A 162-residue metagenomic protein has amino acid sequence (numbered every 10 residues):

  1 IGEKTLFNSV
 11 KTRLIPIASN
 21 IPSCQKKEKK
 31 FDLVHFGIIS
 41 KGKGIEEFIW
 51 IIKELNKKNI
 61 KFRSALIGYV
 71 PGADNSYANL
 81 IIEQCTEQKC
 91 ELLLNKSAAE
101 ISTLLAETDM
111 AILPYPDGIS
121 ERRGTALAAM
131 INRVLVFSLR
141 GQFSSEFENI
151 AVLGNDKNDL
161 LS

Functional and structural regions predicted by a protein language model:
I1-T12: A short, active-site helix/loop in glycosyltransferases that binds the activated sugar's phosphate group
K11-C24, Y69: Short beta-strand->alpha-helix junction loop in the catalytic core of nucleotide-activated group-transfer enzymes
K26-K43, I49-I52: Conserved donor-binding/catalytic core segment of Leloir-type glycosyltransferases
L33, F48-I51, S64, A129 (+1 more regions): A structural motif in glycosyltransferase catalytic domains
F36-K41, V70-G72, K96: Short donor-sugar binding/catalytic loops of nucleotide-sugar-dependent glycosyltransferases, especially enzymes
G68, A78-A99, F147: Nucleotide-activated donor-binding/catalytic signature segment of Leloir-type glycosyltransferases, i.e., the conserved
L105-S120, V134: Acidic donor-binding loop of glycosyltransferase active sites
F143-S162: Change "using UDP/GDP/dTDP sugars" to "using nucleotide sugars
